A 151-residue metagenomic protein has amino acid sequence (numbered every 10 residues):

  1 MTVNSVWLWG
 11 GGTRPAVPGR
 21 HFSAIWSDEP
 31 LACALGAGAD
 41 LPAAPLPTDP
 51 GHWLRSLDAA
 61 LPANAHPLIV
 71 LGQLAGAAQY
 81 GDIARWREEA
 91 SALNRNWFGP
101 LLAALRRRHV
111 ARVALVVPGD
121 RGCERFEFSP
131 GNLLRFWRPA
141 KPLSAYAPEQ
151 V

Functional and structural regions predicted by a protein language model:
M1-V151: Terminal, contiguous helix-loop blocks that mediate binding/assembly
